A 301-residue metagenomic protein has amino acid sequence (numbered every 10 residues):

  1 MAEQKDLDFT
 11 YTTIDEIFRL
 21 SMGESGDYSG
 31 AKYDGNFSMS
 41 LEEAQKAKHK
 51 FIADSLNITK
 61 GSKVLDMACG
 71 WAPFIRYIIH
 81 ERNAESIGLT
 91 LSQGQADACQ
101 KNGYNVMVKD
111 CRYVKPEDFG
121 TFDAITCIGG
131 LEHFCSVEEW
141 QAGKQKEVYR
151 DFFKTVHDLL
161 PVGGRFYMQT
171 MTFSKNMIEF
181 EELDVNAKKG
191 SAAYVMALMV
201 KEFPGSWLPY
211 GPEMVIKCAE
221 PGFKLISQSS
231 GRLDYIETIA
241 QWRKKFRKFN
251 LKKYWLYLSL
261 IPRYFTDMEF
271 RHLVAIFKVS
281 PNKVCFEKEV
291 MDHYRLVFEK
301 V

Functional and structural regions predicted by a protein language model:
M1-S55: Conserved Class I S-adenosyl-L-methionine-dependent methyltransferase catalytic core
G61-A68: Conserved class I S-adenosyl-L-methionine
W71-R82: Conserved SAM-binding loop of SAM-dependent methyltransferases across substrates and taxa, primarily the Class I
G103-Y113: Conserved SAM-binding strand-loop segment of SAM-dependent methyltransferases
V114-I125: A short acidic, Gly/Pro-enriched loop at the edge of an enzyme's catalytic core that lines a small-molecule cofactor
Q145-V162: A short glycine-rich, Lys/Arg-flanked "PGG" loop and its adjoining helix->strand segment in the class I
G163-T170: Conserved beta-strand signature within the Rossmann-like core of class I S-adenosyl-L-methionine
T172-V290, V301: Substrate-binding/catalytic lobe of Class I Rossmann-like enzymes that use SAM or dcSAM, i.e., the mid-to-C-terminal
